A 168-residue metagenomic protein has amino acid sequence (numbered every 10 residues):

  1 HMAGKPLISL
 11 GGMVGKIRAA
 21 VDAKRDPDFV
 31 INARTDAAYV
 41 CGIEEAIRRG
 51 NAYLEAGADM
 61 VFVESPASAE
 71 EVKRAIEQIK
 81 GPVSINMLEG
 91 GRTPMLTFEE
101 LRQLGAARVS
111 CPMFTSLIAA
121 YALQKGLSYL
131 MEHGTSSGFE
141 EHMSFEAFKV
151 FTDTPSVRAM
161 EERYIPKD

Functional and structural regions predicted by a protein language model:
H1-C111, L117-Y129, M160-D168: Alpha/beta enzyme core
L130-D168: Flexible C-terminal active-site loop/helix
